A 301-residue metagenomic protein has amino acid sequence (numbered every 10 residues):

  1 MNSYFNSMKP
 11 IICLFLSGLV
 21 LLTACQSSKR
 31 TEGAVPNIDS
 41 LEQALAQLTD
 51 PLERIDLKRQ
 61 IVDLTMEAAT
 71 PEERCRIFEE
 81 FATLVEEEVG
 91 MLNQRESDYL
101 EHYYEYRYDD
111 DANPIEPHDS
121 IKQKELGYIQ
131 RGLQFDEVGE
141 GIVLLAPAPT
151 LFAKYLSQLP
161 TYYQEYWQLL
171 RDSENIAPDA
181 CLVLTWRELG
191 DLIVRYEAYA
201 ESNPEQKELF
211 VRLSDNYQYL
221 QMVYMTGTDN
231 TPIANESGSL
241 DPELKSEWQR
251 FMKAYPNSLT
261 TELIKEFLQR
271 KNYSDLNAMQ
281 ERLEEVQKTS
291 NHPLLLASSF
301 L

Functional and structural regions predicted by a protein language model:
M1-M8: N-terminal secretory signal peptides that target proteins for export/translocation
K9-L16: Sec-dependent signal peptide recognition, specifically the positively charged N-region followed immediately by
L22-A24: C-terminal motif of bacterial Sec signal peptides marking the signal peptidase cleavage site
Q26-K29: Bacterial signal peptide processing site
G33-L145: N-terminal Sec/ER secretory leader and immediately downstream segment of secreted/extracellular precursors
Y106-K124, G139, A146-A148, L156-G190 (+1 more regions): Short coil/linker segments at helix-helix boundaries
T150-Q158, Y199-V211, F251-E262: Short solvent-exposed coil/turn linkers within tandem alpha-helical repeat scaffolds
M222-T226, A234-L301: A cross-kingdom marker for long, charged
